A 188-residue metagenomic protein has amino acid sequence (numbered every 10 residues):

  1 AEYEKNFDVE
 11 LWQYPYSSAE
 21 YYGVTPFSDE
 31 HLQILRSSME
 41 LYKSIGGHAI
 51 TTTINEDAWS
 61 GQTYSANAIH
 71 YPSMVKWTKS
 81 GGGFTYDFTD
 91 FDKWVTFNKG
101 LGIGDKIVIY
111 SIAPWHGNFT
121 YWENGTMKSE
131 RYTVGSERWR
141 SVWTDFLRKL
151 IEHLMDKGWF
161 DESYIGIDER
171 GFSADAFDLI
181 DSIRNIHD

Functional and structural regions predicted by a protein language model:
A1-H187: Aromatic-lined carbohydrate-binding surfaces of glycoside hydrolases
